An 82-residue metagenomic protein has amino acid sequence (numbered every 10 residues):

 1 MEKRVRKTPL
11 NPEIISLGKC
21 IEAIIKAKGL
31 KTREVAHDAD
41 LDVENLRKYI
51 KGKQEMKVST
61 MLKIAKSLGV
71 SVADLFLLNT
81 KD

Functional and structural regions predicted by a protein language model:
E2-G29: A short, Lys/Arg-rich alpha-helix, primarily the initiator
K3-R4, T80-D82: Short acidic DE-rich linear segments
G29-K48: Short alpha-helical DNA-recognition segment
I50, L68, F76-N79: DNA major-groove recognition helix of helix-turn-helix
S59-D74: DNA major-groove recognition helix of helix-turn-helix/homeodomain DNA-binding modules
